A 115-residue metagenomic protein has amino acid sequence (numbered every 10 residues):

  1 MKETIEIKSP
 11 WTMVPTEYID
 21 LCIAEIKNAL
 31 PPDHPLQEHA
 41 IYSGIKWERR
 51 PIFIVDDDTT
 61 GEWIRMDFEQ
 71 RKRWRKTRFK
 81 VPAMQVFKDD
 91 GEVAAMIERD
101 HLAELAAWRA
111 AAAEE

Functional and structural regions predicted by a protein language model:
M1, E114-E115: Classical N-terminal secretory signal peptides
K2, E48-R50, R71: Generic structural signal for short, solvent-exposed loop/turn connectors between secondary structure elements
K2-A40: Negatively charged, low-complexity tracts enriched in Asp/Glu with abundant Ser/Thr
K2-T4, D56, D67, H101: Intrinsically disordered, low-complexity regions enriched in Ser/Pro/Gly/Gln/His and often acidic
K8, P51-I52, T77, M84: Proteins with a high burden of low-complexity, intrinsically disordered sequence enriched in S/T/G/P/A and R, requiring
S9, V55-D57, F68-Q70: Surface-exposed beta-strand edges and flanking loops
N28-G61: Amphipathic, interaction-prone secondary-structure segments
E62-A113: Helix-rich interaction surfaces within compact, conserved domain-sized segments that mediate assembly or partner
